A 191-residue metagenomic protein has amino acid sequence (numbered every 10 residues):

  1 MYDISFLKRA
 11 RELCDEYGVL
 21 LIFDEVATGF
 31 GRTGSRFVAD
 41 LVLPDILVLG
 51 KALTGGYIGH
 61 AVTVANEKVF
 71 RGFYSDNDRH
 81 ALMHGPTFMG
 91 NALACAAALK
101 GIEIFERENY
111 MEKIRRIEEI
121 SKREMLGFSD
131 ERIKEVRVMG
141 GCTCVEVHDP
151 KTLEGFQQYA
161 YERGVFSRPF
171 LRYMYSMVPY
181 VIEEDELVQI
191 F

Functional and structural regions predicted by a protein language model:
M1-F191: Conserved N-terminal phosphate-binding loop of PLP-dependent enzymes in the Aspartate aminotransferase
